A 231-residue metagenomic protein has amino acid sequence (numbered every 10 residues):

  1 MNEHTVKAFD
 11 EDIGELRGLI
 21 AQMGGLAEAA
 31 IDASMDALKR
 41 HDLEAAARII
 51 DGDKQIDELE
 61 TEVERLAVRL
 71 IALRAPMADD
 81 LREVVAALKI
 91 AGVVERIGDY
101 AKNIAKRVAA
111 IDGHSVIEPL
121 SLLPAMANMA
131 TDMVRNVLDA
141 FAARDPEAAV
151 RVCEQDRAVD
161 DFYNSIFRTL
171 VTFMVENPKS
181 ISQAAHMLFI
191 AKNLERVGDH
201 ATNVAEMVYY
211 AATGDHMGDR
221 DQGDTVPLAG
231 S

Functional and structural regions predicted by a protein language model:
M1-S231: Cytosolic, long alpha-helical scaffolding segments
